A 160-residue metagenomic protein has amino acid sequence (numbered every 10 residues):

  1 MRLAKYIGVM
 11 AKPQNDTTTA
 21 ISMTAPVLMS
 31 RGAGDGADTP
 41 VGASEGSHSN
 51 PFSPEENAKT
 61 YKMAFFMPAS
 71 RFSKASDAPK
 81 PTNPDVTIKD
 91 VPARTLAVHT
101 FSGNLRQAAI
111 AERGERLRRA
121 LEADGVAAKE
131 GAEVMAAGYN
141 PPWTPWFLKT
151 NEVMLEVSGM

Functional and structural regions predicted by a protein language model:
M1-M160: A solvent-exposed interaction/effector surface
